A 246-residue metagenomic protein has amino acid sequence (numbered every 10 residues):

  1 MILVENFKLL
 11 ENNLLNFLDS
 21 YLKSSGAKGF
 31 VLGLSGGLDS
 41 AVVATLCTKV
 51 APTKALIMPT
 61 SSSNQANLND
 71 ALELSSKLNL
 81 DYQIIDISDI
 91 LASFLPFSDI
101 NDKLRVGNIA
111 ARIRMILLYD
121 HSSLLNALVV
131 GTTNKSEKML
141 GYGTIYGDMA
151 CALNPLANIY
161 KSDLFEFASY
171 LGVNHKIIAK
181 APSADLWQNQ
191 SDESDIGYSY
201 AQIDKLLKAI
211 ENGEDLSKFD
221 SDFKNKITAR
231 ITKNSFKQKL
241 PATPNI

Functional and structural regions predicted by a protein language model:
I2-L32, L46-K49, S62-S63, E73-I109 (+3 more regions): ATP/NTP-dependent adenylation/nucleotidyl-transfer catalytic domains that generate, transfer, or process NMP-activated
L32-G33, A55: Conserved SAM-binding loop
G37: Conserved G/P- and acidic residue-centered "switch" motifs that form tight phosphate/ATP-binding loops in soluble
S40-A44, Q65-L72: Short, surface-exposed alpha-helical segments at coil->helix boundaries
K54-L56, N79: SAM cofactor-binding core of SAM-dependent methyltransferases, primarily the Rossmann-like beta-alpha-beta module
M58-T60: Cofactor-binding loop segments of dinucleotide-utilizing enzymes, especially the Rossmann-like FAD- and NAD(P)+-binding
